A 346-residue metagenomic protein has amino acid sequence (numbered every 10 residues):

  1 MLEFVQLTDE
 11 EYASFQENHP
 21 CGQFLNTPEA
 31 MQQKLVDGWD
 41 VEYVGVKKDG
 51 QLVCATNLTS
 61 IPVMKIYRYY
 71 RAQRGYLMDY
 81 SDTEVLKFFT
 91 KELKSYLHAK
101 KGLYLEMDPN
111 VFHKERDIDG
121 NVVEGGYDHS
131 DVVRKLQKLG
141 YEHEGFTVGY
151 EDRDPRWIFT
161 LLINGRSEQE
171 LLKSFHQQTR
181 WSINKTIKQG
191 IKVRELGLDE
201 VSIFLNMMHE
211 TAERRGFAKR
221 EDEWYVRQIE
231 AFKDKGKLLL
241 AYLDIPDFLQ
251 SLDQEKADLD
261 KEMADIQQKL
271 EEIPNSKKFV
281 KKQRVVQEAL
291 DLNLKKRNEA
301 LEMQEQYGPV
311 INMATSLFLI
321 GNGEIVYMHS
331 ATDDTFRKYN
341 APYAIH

Functional and structural regions predicted by a protein language model:
F4-D49, V53-K65, Y141-D152, L162-R337: A conserved beta-strand-loop-helix scaffold within acyl/acetyltransferase catalytic domains
Y67-E151, E288, M313, L319-H346: Acyl-donor binding region in acyl/amide transferases
